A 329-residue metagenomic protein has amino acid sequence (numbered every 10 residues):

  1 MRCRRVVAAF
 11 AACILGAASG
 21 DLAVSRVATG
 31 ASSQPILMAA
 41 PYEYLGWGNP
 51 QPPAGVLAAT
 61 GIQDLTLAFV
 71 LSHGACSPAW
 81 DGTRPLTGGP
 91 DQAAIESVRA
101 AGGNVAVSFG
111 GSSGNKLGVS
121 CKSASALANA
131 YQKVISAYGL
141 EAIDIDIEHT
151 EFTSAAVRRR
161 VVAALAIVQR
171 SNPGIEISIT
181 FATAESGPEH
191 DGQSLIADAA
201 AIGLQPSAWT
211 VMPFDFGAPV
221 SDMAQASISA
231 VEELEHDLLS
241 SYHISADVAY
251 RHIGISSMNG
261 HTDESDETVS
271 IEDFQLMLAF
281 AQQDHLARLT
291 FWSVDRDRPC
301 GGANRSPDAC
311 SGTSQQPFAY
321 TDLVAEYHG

Functional and structural regions predicted by a protein language model:
M1-A28: Secretory targeting and sorting signals
L15-S19, G48, R288: Hydrophobic alpha-helical elements and their junctions with loops/disorder across both membrane and soluble proteins
A23, T83, F291, D297-P299: Intrinsic disorder/low-complexity detector
S32-V211, D215-I244, V248-F274, C300-Y327: Chitinase-like catalytic core of GlcNAc-active glycosidases
A249, Q282-D284, S293-V294: C-terminal "post-core" interaction segments
G254-S257, R288-S293: Conserved active-site loop/cleft motifs that coordinate metal ions or position small ligands
S270-A287: Short, low-complexity, polybasic intrinsically disordered segments
